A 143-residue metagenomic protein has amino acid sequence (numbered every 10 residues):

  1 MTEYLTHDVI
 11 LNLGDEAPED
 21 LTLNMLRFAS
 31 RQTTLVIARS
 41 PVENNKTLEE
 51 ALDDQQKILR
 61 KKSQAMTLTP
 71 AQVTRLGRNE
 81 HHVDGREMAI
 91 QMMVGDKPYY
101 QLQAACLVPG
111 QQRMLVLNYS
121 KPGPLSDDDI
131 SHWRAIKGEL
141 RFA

Functional and structural regions predicted by a protein language model:
T2-D53: Secretory pathway targeting signatures of secreted, lumenal, and periplasmic proteins
D8-P18, L115-A143: Surface-exposed amphipathic alpha-helical segments
R27-A29, C106-Q111: Short glycine/proline-enriched loop/turn "hinge" motifs that connect secondary-structure elements and lie
R31-V36, D84-G85, Q112-N118: Glycine-rich, often proline-containing surface loops adjacent to acidic residues and nearby aromatics that form
N45, K97, S126-D127: Loop/helix-junction capping segments adjacent to catalytic residues or to phosphate/diphosphate-binding pockets
D54, I58-K62, I136-E139, A143: Conserved short hydrophobic interaction patches
Q56-L107: Signature of long, low-cysteine stretches enriched in small and polar/charged residues
G95, G110, P122-P124: Short coil/turn motifs at secondary-structure junctions
